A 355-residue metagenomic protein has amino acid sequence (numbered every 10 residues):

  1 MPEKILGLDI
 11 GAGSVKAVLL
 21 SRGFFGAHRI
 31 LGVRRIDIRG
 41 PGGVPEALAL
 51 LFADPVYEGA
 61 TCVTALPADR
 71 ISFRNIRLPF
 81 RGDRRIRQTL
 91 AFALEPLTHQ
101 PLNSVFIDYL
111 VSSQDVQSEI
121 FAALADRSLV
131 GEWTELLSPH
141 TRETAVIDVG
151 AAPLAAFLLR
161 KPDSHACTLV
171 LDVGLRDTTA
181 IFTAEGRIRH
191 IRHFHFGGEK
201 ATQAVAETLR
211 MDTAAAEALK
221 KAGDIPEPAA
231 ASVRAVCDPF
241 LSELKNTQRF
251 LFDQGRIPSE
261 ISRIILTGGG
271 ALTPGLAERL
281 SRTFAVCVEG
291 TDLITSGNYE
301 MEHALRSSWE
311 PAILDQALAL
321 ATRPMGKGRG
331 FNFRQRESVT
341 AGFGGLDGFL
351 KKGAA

Functional and structural regions predicted by a protein language model:
M1-A355: Hydrophobic/aromatic-enriched cytosolic interaction surfaces used to assemble or bind macromolecules
